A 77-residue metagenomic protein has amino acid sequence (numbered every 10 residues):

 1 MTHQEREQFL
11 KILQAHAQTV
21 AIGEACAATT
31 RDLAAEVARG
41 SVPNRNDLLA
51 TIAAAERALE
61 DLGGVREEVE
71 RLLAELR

Functional and structural regions predicted by a protein language model:
M1-Q4, A74-R77: Short intrinsically disordered terminal tails
H3-A34: N-terminal acidic leader/helix
A28-E75: Short, charge-rich amphipathic interface segments used for partner binding and complex assembly
